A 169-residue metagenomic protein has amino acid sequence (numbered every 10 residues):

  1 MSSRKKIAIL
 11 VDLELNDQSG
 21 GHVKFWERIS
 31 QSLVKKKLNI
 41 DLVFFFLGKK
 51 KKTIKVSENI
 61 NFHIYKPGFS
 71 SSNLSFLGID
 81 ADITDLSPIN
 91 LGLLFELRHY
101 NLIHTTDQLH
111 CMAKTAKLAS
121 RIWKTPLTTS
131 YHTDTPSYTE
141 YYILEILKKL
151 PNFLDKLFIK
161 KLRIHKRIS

Functional and structural regions predicted by a protein language model:
M1-I60, R98: N-terminal subdomain of nucleotide-sugar transferases
R4, L42-L102: A conserved catalytic-core segment of Leloir-type glycosyltransferases
K50-K51, C111-K114: Short, well-ordered alpha-helical microsegments
E58-H63, I122, L144-K149: Short, hinge-like loop/turn segments at secondary-structure boundaries
S71-S75, T129-I168: Acceptor-binding helix/loop patch of EC 2.4 sugar-transfer enzymes, predominantly nucleotide-sugar-dependent
L93-M112, W123-S130: Short N-terminal targeting/anchoring amphipathic segment
E96, I168-S169: Structural alpha-helical scaffold elements that stabilize or flank donor/cofactor-binding regions in carbohydrate
T115-A119: A short acidic, amphipathic alpha-helical/loop segment
